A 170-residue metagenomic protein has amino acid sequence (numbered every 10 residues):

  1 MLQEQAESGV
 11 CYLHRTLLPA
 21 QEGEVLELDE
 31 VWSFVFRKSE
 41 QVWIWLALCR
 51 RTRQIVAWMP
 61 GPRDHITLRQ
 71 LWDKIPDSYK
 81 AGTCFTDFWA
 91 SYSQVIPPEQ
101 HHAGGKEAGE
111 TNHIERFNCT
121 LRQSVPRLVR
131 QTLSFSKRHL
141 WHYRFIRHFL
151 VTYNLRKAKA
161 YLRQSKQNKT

Functional and structural regions predicted by a protein language model:
M1-T170: Residue-level recognition of single "structural anchor" positions that define or cap local secondary structure
